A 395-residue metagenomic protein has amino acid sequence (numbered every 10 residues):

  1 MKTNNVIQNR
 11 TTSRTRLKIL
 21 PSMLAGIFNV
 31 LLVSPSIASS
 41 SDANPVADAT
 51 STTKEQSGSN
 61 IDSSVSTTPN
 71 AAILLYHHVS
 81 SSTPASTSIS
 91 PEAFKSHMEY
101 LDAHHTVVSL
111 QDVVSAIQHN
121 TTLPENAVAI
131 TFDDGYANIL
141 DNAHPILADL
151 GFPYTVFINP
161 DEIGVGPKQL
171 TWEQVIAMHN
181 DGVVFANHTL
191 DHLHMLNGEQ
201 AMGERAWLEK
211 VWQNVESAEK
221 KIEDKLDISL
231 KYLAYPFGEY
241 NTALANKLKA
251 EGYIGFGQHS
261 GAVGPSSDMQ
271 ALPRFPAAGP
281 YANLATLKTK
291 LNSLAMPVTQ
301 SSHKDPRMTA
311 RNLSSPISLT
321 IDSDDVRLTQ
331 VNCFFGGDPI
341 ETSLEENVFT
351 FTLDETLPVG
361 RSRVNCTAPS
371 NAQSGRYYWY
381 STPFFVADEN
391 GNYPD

Functional and structural regions predicted by a protein language model:
M1-N126, A148-Y154, I158-L170, I176 (+3 more regions): Terminal accessory/targeting
P69, L74-P84, Q118, P124-V128 (+3 more regions): Metal-dependent polysaccharide deacetylase catalytic core of the NodB/CE4 family, i.e., the active-site-bearing domain
S109-L110, N187, G257: A structural preference for short, hydrophobic beta-strand core positions in alpha/beta folds
S217, K221-L226, K249-S260: Catalytic-core region of carbohydrate-active enzymes that cleave or remodel glycosidic bonds
F237, H259, F335: Active-site proximal loops enriched in glycine and acidic residues that flank catalytic Cys/His/Asp and coordinate
V263: Short, surface-exposed glycine/acidic/tryptophan-bearing loops
